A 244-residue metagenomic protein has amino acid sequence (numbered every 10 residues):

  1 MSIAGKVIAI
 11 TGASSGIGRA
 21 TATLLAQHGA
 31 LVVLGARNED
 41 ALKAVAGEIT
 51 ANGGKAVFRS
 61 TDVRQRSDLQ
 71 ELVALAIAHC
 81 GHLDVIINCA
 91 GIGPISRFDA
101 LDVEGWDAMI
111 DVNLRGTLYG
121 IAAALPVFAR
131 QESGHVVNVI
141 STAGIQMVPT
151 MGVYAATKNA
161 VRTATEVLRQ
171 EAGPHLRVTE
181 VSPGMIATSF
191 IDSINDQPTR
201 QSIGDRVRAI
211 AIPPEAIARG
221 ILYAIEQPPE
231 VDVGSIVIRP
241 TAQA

Functional and structural regions predicted by a protein language model:
S14-S15: Conserved glycine-rich cofactor-binding loop
H28-V45: Conserved glycine-rich Rossmann-like NAD(P)H-binding loop of the short-chain dehydrogenase/reductase
E39-D40, S60-E71, V103: The beta1-alpha1 cofactor-binding region of Rossmann-like NAD(H)/NADP(H)-dependent oxidoreductases
R97-F98, G105-I110: Substrate-binding pocket helix/loop in short-chain dehydrogenase/reductase
I121, T157: Active-site helix of classical SDR
S141: Residue(s) in the substrate-gating loop at a strand-loop-helix junction that position the organic substrate next
E180-V181, R200-A244: C-terminal helical subdomain
